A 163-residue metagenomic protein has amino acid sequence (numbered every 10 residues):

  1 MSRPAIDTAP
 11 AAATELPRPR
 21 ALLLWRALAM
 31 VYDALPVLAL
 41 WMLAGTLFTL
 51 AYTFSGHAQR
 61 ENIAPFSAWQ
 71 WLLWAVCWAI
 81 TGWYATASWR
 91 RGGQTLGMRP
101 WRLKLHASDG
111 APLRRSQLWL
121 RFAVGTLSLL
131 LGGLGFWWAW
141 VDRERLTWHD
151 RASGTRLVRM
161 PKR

Functional and structural regions predicted by a protein language model:
M1-L129, R151-A152, V158-R163: Short, small/hydrophobic-residue-rich motifs at membrane-helix boundaries and re-entrant hairpins of integral membrane
L134-E144: Glycine-rich flap/beta-hairpin and adjacent strands of clan AA aspartyl proteases
